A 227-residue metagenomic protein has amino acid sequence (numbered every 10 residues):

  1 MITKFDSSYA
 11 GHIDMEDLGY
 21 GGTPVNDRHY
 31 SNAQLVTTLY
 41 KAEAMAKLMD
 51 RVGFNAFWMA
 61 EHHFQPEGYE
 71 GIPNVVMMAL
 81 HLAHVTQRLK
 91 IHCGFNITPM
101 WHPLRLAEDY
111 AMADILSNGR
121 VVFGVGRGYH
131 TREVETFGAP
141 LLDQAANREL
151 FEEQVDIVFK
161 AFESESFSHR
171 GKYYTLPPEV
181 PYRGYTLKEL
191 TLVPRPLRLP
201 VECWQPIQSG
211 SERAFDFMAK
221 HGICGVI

Functional and structural regions predicted by a protein language model:
M1-V85, P200-V201: N-terminal beta1-alpha1-beta2 module of alpha/beta enzyme domains
T3-Y9, F57-M59, K90-C93, V121-V125 (+2 more regions): Hydrophobic faces of well-ordered beta-strands that scaffold small-molecule active sites in alpha/beta enzyme cores
G11, I97, R127-Y129: Short, flexible active-site-adjacent loop segments at beta-strand->alpha-helix junctions, enriched in small/polar
E16, H102-H221: Internal, glycine-rich beta/alpha segment that forms the wall or movable "lid" of small-molecule/cofactor binding
H29-Q34, Q65-P66, H92-W101, L142: The substrate-binding groove and active-site-proximal loops of carbohydrate-active enzymes, especially glycoside
T37, E67-E70, T98-W101, A146 (+1 more regions): Conserved aromatic-histidine-acidic binding/catalytic patches
V52, Q87-L89, S117, H221: Helix C-cap/helix->beta junction micro-motif
V85, L89-H92, L106-A107: Outer membrane beta-barrel
